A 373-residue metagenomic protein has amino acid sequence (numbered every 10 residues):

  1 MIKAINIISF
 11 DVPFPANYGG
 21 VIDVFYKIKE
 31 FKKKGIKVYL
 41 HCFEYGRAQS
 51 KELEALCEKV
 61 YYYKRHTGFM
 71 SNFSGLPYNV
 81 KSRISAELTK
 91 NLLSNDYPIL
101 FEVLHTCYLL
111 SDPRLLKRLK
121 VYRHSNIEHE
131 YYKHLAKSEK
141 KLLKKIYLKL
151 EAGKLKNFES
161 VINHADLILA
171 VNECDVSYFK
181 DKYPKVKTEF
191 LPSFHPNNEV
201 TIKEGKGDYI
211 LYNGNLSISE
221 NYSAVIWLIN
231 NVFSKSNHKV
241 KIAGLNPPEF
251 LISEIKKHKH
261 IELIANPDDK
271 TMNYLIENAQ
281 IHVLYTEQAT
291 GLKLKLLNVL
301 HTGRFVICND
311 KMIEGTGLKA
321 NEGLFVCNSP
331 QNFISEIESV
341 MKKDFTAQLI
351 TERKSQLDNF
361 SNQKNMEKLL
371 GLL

Functional and structural regions predicted by a protein language model:
M1-V60, N95, S234: N-terminal subdomain of nucleotide-sugar transferases
R83, K342-L373: A charged, aromatic-enriched C-terminal amphipathic alpha-helix characteristic of glycosyltransferases across folds
T89-L93, E128-Y131, E139-I168: Membrane-proximal helix-turn-helix segments that form the acceptor-binding/catalytic region of lipid-linked
P98, L115-S138: Active-site proximal beta-strand in glycosyltransferases
L148-V200: Donor nucleotide-sugar binding/catalytic pocket of nucleotide-sugar-dependent glycosyltransferases
F190-I255, L263-N273, E277: Conserved catalytic-core segment of nucleotide-activated headgroup transferases in glycan assembly
I276-G291, T302-F305: Acidic donor-binding loop of glycosyltransferase active sites
K295-N298, F305-N309: Short hydrophobic beta-strand element within catalytic cores of glycosyltransferases and related nucleotide-activated
